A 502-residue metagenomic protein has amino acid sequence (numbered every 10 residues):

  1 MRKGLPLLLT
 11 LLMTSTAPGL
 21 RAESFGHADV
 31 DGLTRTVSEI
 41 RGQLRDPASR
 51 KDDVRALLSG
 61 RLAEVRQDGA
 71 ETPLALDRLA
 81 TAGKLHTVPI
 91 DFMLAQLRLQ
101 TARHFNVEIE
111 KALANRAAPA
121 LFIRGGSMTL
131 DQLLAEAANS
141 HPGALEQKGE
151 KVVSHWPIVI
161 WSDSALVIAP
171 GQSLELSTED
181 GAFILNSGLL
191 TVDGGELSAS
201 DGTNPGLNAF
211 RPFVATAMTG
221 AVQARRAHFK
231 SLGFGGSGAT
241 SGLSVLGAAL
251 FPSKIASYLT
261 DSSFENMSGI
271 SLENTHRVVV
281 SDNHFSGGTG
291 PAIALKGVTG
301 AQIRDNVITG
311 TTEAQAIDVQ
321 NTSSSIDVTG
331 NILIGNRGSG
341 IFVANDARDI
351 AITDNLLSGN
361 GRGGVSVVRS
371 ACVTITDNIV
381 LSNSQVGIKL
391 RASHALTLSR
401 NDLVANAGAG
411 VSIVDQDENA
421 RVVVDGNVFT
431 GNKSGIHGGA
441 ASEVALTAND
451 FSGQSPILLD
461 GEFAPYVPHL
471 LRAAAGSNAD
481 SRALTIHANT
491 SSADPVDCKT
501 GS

Functional and structural regions predicted by a protein language model:
R2-L8: Sec-dependent signal peptide recognition, specifically the positively charged N-region followed immediately by
L8-S15: Bacterial N-terminal signal peptides
L20-A28, E443, L458: Conserved, well-structured beta-alpha core segment at the onset of a catalytic domain
A22-T329, L333-F342, R348, L357 (+4 more regions): Beta-strand/loop edge motif enriched in small/polar residues
S324-G435: Eukaryotic tandem repeat interaction scaffolds
F429-C498: Leucine-rich solenoid repeat scaffolds
